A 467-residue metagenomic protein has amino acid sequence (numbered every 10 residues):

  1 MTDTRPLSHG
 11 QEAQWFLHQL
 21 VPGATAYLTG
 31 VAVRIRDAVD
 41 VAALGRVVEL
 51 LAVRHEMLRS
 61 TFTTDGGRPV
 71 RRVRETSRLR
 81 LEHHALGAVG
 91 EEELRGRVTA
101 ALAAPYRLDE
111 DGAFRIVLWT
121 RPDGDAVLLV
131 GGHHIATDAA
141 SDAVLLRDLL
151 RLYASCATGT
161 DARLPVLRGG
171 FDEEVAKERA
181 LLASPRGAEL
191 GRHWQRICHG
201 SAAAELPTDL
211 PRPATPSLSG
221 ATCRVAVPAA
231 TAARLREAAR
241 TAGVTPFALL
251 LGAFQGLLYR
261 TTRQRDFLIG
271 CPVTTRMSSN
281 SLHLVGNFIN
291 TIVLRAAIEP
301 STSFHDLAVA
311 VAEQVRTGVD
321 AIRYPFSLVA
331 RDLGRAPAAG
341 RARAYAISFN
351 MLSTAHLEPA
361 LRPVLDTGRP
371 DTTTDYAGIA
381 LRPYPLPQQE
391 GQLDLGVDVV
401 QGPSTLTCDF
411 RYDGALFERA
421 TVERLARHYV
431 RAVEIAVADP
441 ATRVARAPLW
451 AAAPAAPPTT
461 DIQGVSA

Functional and structural regions predicted by a protein language model:
M1-P22, G45-V89, E110-G112, R147 (+2 more regions): Short amphipathic alpha-helices and their capping loops
T4-P6, H84, V117-D172, T421-I435: Active-site-proximal acidic secondary-structure segment that organizes catalysis
E12-L20, G30-A38, V48-L50, T64 (+12 more regions): Adenylate-forming
V41, D138, G243: Catalytic-site-adjacent helices and loops of nucleotide signaling machinery
R68-R71, A126, S404-C408: Hydrophobic residues embedded in beta-strands of well-ordered beta-sheets
L94: Phosphate-centric recognition/catalysis
T137-S141, R186, L357-A360: Signal-transducing alpha-helical linker
G159-R168, F267-L268, P440-A447: Short, glycine/acidic-rich hinge or "gate" loops at secondary-structure transitions that mediate conformational
